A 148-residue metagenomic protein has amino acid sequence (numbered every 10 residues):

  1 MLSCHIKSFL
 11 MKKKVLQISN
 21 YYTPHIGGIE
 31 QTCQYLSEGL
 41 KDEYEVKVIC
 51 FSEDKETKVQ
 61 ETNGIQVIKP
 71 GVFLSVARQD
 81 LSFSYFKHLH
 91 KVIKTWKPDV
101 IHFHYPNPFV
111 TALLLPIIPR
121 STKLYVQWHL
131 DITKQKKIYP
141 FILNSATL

Functional and structural regions predicted by a protein language model:
K12-V15: Extreme N-terminal starter segment of soluble prokaryotic enzymes
S19-I26, T32-Q34, E38-L81: N-terminal strand-loop element at the rim of the active site of nucleotide-sugar-dependent glycosyltransferases
Q66-I68, K123, T133, T147-L148: Donor nucleotide-sugar binding/catalytic pocket of nucleotide-sugar-dependent glycosyltransferases
Y85-K87, P98-S121, V126-T133: An aromatic- and histidine-rich active-site surface loop
Y139-L148: Membrane-proximal helix-turn-helix segments that form the acceptor-binding/catalytic region of lipid-linked
